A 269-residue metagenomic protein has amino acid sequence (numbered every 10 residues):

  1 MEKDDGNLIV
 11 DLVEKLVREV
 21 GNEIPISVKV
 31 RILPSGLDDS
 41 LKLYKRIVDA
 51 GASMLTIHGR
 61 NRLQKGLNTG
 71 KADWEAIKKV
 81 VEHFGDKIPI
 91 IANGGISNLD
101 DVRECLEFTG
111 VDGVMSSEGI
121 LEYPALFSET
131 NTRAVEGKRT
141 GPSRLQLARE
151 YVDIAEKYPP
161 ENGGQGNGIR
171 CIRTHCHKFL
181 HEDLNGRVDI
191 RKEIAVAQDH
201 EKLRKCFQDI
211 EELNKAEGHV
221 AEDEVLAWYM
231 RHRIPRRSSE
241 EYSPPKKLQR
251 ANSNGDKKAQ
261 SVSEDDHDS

Functional and structural regions predicted by a protein language model:
M1-D4, H58-N68: Glycine-rich, proline-tolerant flexible connector loops at the mouths of alpha/beta enzymes
D4-N7, D11-I24, G36, S40-M54 (+2 more regions): Alpha/beta catalytic cores of nucleotide-metabolism and tRNA/nucleoside-modifying enzymes
P34-D38, Q64-G66: Short, well-ordered, mixed-charge alpha-helical segments that flank or form enzyme active sites
G66-K71, N98: Active-site-adjacent loop and "lid" segments of alpha/beta metabolic enzymes
